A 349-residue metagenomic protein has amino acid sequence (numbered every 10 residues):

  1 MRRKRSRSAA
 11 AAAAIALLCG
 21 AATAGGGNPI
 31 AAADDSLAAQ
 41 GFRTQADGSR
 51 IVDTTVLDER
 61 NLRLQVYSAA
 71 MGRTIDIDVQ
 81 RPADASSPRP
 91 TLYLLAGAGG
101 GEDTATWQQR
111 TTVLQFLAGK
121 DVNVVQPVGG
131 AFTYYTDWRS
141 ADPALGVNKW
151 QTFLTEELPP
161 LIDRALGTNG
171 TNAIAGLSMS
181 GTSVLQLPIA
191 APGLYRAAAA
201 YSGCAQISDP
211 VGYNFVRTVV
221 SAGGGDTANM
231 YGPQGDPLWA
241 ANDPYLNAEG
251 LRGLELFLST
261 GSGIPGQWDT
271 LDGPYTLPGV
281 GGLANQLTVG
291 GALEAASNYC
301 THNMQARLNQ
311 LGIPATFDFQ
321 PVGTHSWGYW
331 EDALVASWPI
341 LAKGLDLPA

Functional and structural regions predicted by a protein language model:
R2-A13, C19-A349: Non-catalytic cap/lid and distal C-terminal segments of serine-dependent acyl enzymes
